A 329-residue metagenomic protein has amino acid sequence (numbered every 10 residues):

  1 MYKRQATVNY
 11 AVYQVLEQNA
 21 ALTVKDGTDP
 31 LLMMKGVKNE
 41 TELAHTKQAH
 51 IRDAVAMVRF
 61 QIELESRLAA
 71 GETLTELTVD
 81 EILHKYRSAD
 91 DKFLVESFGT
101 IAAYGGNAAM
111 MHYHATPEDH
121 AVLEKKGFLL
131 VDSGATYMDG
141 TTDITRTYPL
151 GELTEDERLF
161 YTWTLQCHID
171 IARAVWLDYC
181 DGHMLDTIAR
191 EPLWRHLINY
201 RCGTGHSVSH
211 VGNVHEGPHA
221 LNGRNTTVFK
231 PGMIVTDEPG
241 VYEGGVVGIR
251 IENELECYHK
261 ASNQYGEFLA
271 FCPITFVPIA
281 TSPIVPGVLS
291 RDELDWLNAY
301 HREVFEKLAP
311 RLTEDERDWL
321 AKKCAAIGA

Functional and structural regions predicted by a protein language model:
M1-A329: Active-site neighborhoods and metal-handling regions in enzymes and metal-associated proteins
